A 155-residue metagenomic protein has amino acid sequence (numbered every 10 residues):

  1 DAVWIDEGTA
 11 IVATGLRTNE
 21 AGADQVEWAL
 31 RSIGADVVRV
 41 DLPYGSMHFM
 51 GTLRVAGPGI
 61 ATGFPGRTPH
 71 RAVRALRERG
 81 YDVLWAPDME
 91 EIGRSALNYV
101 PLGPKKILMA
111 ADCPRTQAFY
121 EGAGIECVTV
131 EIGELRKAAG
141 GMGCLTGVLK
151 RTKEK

Functional and structural regions predicted by a protein language model:
D1-K155: The feature marks the mature, well-folded catalytic cores of soluble enzymes
